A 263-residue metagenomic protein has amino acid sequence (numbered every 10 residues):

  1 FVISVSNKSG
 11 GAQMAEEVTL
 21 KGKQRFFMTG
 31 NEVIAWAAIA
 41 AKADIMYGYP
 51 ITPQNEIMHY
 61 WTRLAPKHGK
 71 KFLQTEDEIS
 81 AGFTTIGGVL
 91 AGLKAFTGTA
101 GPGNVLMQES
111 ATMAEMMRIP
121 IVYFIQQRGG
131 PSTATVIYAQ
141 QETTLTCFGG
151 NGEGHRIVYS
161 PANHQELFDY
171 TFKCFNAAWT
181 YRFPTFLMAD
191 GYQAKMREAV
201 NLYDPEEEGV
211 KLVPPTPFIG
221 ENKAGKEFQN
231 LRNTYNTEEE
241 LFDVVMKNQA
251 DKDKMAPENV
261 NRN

Functional and structural regions predicted by a protein language model:
F1-Q13: Short, Lys/Arg-enriched N-terminal segments with co-localized hydrophobic residues within the first ~10-30 amino acids
I3, N55-I57, K247-N248, M255: Short, compositionally biased "basic patch" segments
G10-G149, G154-H155, F172, G191: Thiamine diphosphate
F26, G30, Y49, P53 (+4 more regions): Short, contiguous, pocket-lining structural segments that sit at or immediately flank catalytic/ligand-binding sites
T84, D169, R197-E198: Short, solvent-exposed polar/charged micro-motifs at secondary-structure junctions
I137-G191, Y203, P215, E221: Conserved thiamine diphosphate
R182-N263: Conformationally flexible catalytic loops at phosphate/diphosphate-handling active centers
